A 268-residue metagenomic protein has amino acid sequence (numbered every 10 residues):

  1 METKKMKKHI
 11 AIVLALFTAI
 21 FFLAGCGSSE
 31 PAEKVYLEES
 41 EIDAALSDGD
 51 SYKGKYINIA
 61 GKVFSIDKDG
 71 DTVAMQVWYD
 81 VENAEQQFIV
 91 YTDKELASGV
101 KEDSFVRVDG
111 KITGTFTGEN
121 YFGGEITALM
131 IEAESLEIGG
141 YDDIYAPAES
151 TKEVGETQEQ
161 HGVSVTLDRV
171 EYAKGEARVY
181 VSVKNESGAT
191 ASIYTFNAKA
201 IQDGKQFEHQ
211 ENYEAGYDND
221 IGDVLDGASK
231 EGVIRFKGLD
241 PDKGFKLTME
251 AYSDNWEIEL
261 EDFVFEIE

Functional and structural regions predicted by a protein language model:
T3-V13: Bacterial N-terminal signal peptides that target proteins for export
F22-G25: C-terminal motif of bacterial Sec signal peptides marking the signal peptidase cleavage site
S29-K55, A133-I138: OB-fold nucleic-acid-binding modules
K34-A44, I144-A173: Low-complexity, acidic Ser/Thr/Pro/Gly-rich terminal tails and inter-domain linkers that flank the onset of structured
K55-A60, F64-S65, V163-N197: Short, surface-exposed binding/anchoring microloops in extracellular/periplasmic proteins
F64-Y145: OB-fold single-stranded nucleic acid-binding module
T72-E95, E171-K174, K184-F236, D240 (+1 more regions): The feature marks short-to-medium sequence segments in extracytoplasmic or secretory-pathway proteins
E125-M130, E134-S135, G139-A148, P241-E268: Terminal connector regions
